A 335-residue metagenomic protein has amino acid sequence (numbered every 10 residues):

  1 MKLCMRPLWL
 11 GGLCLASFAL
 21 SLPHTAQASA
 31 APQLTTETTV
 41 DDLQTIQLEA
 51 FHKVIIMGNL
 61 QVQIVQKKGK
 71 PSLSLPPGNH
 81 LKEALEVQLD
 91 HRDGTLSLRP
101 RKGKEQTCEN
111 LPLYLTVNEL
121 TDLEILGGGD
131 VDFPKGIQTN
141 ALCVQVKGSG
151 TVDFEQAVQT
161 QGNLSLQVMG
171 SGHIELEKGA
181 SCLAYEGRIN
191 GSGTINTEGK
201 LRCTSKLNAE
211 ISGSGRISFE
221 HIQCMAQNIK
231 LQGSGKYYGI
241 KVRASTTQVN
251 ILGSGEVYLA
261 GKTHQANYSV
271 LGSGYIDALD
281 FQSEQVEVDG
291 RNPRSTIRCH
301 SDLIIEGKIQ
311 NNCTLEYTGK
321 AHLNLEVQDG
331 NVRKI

Functional and structural regions predicted by a protein language model:
K2-G12: Bacterial N-terminal signal peptides that target proteins for export
G12-L13, L22-K147, T151-M169, H173-N190 (+7 more regions): Acidic (Asp/Glu) and glycine-rich low-complexity loops/linkers that are typically intrinsically disordered
R216-S218, I222-I276: Eukaryotic tandem repeat interaction scaffolds
L259-C299: Intrinsically disordered, low-complexity segments enriched in Gly and acidic/Ser/Thr residues that form flexible
I305-G307: Extended, low-complexity amphipathic alpha-helical repeat segments
C313-E316: Short, exposed beta-strand-loop hairpins at the edges of beta-sheets in extracellular/periplasmic proteins
